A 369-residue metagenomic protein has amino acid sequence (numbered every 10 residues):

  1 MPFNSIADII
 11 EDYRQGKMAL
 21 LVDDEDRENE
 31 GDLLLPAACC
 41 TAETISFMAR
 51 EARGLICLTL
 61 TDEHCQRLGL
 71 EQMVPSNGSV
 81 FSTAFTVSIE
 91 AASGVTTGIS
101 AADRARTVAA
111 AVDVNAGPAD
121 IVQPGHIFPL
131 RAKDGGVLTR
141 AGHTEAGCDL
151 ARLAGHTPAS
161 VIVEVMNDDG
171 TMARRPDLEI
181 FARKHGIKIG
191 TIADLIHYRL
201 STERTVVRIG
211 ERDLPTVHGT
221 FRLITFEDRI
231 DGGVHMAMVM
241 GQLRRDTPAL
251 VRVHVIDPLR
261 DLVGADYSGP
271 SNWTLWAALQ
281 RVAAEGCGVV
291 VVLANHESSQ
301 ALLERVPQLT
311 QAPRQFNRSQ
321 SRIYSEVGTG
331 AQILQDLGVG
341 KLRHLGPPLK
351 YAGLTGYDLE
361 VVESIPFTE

Functional and structural regions predicted by a protein language model:
M1-E369: Catalytic domains of riboflavin
